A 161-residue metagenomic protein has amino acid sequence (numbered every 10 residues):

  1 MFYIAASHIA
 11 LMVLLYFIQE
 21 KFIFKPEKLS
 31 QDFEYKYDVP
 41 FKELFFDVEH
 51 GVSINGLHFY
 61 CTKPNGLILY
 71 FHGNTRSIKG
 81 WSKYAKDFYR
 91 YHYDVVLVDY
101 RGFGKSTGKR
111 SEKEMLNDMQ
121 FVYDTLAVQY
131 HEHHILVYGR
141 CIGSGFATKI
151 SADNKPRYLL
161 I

Functional and structural regions predicted by a protein language model:
Y3-D47: An N-terminal hydrophobic leader/cap segment in hydrolases
E49-T125, S144-G145: Membrane-embedded segments
N65-L67, H134-L136, Y158: Structural motif
F88, I150-N154: Aromatic pocket-lining residues of Rossmann-like dinucleotide-binding sites
V96, Y138, L160: Conserved Rossmann-like nucleotide-binding pocket used by diverse enzymes that bind dinucleotide cofactors
Y130-C141: Alpha/beta-hydrolase fold nucleophile elbow
G139-K149: Glycine-rich nucleophile elbow surrounding the catalytic serine of serine-hydrolase chemistry
K155-I161: A conserved short beta-strand
